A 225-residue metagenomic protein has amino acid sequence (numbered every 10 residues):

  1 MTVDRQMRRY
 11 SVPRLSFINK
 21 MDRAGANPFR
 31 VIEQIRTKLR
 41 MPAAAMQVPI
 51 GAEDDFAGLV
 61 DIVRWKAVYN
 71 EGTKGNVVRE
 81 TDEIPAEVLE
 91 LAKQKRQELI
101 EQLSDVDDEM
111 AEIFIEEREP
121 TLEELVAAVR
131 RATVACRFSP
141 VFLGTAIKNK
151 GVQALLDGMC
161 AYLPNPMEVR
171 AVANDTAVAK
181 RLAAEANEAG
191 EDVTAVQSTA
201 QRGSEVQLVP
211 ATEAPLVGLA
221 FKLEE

Functional and structural regions predicted by a protein language model:
M1-E225: Structural and coupling elements of P-loop NTPases
